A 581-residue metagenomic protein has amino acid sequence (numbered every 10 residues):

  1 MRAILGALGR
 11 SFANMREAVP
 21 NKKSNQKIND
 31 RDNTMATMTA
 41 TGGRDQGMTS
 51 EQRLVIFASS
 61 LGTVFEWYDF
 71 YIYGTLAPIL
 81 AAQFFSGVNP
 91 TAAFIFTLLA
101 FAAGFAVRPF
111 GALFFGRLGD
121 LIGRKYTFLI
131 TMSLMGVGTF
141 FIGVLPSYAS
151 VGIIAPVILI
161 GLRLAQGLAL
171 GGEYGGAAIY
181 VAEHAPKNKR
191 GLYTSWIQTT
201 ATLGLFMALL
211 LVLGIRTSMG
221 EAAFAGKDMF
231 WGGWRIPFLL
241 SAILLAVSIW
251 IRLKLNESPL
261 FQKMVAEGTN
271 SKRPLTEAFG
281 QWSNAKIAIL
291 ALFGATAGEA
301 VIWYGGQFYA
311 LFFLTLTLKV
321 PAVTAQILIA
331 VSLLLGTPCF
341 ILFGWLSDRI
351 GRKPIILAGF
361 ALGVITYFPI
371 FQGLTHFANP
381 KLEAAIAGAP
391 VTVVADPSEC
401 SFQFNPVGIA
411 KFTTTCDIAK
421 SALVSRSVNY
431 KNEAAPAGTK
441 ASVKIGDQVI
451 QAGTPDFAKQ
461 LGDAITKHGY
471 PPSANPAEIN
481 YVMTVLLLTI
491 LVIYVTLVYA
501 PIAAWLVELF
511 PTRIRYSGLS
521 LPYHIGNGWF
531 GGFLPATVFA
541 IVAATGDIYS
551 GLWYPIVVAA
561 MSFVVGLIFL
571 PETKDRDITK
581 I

Functional and structural regions predicted by a protein language model:
G74, A285-S332, F371, S401-A422 (+2 more regions): Extracytoplasmic gate region of multi-pass secondary transporters
A77-R108: Extracellular/periplasmic helix-loop-helix junction of adjacent transmembrane segments in MFS-like secondary
L98-R117, G138, A330-L342: Central cavity-lining transmembrane alpha-helices of secondary-active solute carriers, predominantly the Major
F110-A149: Conserved MFS/SLC helix-loop-helix module at the cytosolic interface between two early adjacent transmembrane helices
S133-V151, L362-N379, P471-P472: C-terminal ends and interior cores of transmembrane alpha-helices in multi-pass membrane transporters/permeases
G152-G171, A385-A389, Y481-L497: Hydrophobic core of transmembrane alpha-helices in multi-pass small-molecule transporters, especially MFS/SLC-type
L192-R216, Y523-L534: Glycine-rich segments within core transmembrane alpha-helices of 12-TM secondary carriers
Q372-L486: Low-complexity, proline/glycine-enriched hydrophobic segments characteristic of transmembrane helices
